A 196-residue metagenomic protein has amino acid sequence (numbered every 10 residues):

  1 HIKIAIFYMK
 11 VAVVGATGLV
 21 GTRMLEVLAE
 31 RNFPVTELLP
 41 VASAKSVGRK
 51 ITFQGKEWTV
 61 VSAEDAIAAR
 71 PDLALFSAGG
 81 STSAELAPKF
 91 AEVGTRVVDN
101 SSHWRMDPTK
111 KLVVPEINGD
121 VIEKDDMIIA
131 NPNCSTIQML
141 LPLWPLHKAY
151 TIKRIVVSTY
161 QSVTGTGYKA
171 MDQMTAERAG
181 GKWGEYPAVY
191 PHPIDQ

Functional and structural regions predicted by a protein language model:
H1-Y8: Short, Lys/Arg-enriched N-terminal segments with co-localized hydrophobic residues within the first ~10-30 amino acids
Y8-I194: N-terminal Rossmann-like NAD(P) cofactor-binding subdomain of oxidoreductases, focused on the glycine-rich
